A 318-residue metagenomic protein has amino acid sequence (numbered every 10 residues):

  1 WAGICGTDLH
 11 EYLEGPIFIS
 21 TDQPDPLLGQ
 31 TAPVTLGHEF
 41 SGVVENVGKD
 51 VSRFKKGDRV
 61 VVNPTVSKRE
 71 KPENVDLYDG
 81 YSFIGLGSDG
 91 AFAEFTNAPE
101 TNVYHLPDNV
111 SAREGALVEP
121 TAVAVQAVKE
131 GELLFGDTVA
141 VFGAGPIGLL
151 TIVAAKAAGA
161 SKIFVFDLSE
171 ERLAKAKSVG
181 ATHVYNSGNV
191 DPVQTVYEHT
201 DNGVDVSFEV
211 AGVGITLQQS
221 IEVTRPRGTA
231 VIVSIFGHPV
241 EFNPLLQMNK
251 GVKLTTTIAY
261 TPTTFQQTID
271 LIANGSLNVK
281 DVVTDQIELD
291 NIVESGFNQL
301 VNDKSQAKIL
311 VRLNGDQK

Functional and structural regions predicted by a protein language model:
W1-A2, G15-R69, P107-N109: Glycine-rich beta-strand-centered segment in the early N-terminal region that forms part of a ligand/cofactor-binding
P24-P33, H38, T65-F142: NAD(P)H dinucleotide-binding glycine-rich loop of Rossmann-like/cofactor-binding domains, especially the beta1-alpha1
K55-K56, L134, R225, N278: Residue-level recognition of short, solvent-exposed, well-ordered loop/turn junctions that link secondary-structure
D108-V190, Q194: Mid-domain Rossmann-like dinucleotide-binding core that forms the NAD(H)/NADP(H) cofactor-binding site
G131-F135, A174, V179-K253, D316-K318: Glycine-rich cofactor phosphate-binding loops and adjacent beta1-alpha1 units of small-molecule cofactor enzyme domains
S169, F236, Y260: Residues in the short beta-alpha loop(s) of Rossmann-like NAD(P)-binding domains
G214, Q218-E222, P262, Q266-K318: C-terminal hydrophobic helical "lid"/dimerization subdomain of Rossmann-like NAD(P)H-dependent oxidoreductases
